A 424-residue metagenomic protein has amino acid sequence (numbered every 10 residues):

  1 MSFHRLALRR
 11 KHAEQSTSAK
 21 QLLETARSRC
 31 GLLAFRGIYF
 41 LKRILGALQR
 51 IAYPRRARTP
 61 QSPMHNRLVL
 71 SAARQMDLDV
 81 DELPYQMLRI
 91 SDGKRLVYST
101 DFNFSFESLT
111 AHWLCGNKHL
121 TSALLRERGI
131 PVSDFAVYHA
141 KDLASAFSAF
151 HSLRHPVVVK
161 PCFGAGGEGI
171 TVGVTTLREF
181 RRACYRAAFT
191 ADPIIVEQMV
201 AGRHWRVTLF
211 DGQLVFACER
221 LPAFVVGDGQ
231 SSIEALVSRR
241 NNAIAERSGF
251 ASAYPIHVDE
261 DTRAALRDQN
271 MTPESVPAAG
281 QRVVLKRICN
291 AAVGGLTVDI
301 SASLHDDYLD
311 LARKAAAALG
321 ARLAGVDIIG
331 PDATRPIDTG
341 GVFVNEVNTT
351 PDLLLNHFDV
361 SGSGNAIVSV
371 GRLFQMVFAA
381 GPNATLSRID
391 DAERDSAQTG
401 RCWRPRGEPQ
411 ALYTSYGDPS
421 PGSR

Functional and structural regions predicted by a protein language model:
M1-L41, L45-T59, A397-R424: Non-catalytic N-terminal targeting/anchoring module and adjacent flexible stem/linker that precedes the structured
H4, V293-S303, A317-L323, G330-R424: C-terminal active-site "lid" helix and adjoining low-complexity regulatory extension at the edge of ATP-using catalytic
Q21-S148, A165: Conserved N-proximal alpha/beta basic substrate-recognition cap immediately N-terminal to, or forming the N-lobe
P84, I194-Q198, W205, A321-R335: A short glycine-rich, hydrophobically flanked beta-strand micro-motif that places a catalytic Asp/Glu for divalent metal
S91, L96-D101, F106-H257, H305-L309: Active-site nucleotide/adenylate-binding loops and adjacent lid/helix of ATP-dependent enzymes
R186, N241-T334, S396, C402: A long amphipathic alpha-helix within ATP-dependent nucleotide-binding catalytic cores
Q230-Q269, P273, S363-R394: Active-site "cap" helix and flanking loop/linker of ATP-utilizing ligase/carboxylase catalytic domains
